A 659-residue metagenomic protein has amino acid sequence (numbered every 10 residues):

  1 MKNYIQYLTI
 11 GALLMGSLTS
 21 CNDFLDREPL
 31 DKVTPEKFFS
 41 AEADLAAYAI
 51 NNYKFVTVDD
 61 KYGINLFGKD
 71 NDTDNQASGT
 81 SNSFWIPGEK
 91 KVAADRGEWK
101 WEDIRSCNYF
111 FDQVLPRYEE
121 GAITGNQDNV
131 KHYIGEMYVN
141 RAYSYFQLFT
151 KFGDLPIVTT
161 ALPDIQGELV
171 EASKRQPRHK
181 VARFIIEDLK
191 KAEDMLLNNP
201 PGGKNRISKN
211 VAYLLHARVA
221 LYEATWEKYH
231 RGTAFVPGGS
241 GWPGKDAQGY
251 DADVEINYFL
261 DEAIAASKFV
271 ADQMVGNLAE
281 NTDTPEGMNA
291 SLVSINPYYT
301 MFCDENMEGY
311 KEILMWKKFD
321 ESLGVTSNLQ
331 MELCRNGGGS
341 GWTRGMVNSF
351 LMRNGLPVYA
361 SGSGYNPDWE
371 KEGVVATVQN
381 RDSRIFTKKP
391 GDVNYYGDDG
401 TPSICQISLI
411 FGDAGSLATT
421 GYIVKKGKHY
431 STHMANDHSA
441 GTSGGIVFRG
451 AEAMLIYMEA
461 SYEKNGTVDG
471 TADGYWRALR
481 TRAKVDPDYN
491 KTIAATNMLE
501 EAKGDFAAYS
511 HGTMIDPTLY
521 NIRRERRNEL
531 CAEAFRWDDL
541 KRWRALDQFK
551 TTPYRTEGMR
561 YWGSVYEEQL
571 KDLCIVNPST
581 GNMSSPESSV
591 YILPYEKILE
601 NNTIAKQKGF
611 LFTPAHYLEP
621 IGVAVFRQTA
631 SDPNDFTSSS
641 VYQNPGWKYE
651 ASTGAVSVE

Functional and structural regions predicted by a protein language model:
K2-Y4, G16-A43, I185, A217 (+2 more regions): Bacterial Sec-dependent N-terminal signal peptides
T9-S17: Bacterial N-terminal signal peptides
N22-S83, L155, T159, N210 (+2 more regions): An aromatic- and glycine-enriched ligand-binding surface/loop that stacks and positions planar moieties
S40-T57, A77-F152, E168-K209, V374 (+5 more regions): Conserved, well-structured interaction surfaces
A94, K371-R482, S639-E659: C-terminal substrate/ligand-recognition segments
K100-D103, F184, D251-D253, N257 (+8 more regions): Long, intrinsically disordered, low-complexity segments
S144-G153, H216-A234, E452-G466: Extended, well-ordered alpha-helical segments in internal regulatory regions
